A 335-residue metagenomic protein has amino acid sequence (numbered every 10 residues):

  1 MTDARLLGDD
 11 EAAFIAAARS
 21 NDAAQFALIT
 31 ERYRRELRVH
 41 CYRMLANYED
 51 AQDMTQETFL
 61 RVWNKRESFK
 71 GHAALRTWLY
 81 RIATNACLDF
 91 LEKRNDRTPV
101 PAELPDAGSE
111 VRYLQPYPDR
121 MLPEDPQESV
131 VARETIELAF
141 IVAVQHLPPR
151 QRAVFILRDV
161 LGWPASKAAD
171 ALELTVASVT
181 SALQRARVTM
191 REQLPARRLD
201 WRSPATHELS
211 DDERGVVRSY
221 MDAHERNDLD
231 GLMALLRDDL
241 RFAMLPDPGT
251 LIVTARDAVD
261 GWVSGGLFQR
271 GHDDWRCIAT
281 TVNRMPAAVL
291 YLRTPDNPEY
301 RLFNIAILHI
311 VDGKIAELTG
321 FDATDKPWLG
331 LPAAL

Functional and structural regions predicted by a protein language model:
M1-A12, D106-D119: Extreme N-terminal regulatory/targeting segments of RNA polymerase sigma factors
F14, R38, Y48-K65, Y80 (+1 more regions): Conserved RNAP core-binding helix
A16-V39, E49, W63: A short, charge-rich alpha-helical start-of-domain segment used by transcription regulators
A18, A143, R158-D159: Short helix-to-turn junction characteristic of helix-turn-helix DNA-binding domains, especially the helix
R19-S20, R43-Y48, E57-L75, D89-D96 (+2 more regions): Sigma70-family region 2
T30-E31, Y42, R158-V160: Short amphipathic helical patch at the helix-1/turn junction of helix-turn-helix
R35, E49, L60, E103-P105 (+6 more regions): C-terminal and inter-domain tail/linker signature
Y80, L91-P116, L194-S203: Short, basic/polar amphipathic helix motif occurring as a linker/hinge flanking DNA-binding modules in transcription
